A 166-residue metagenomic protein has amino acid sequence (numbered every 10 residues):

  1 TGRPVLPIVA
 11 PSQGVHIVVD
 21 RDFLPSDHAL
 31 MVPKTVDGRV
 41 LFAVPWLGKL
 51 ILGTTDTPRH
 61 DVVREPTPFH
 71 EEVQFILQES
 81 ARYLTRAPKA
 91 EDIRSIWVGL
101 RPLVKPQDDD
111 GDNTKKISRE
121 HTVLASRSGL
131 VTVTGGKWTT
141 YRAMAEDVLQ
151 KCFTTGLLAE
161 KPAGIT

Functional and structural regions predicted by a protein language model:
P4-G53, T57-T166: C-terminal catalytic lobe of FAD-dependent flavoproteins
